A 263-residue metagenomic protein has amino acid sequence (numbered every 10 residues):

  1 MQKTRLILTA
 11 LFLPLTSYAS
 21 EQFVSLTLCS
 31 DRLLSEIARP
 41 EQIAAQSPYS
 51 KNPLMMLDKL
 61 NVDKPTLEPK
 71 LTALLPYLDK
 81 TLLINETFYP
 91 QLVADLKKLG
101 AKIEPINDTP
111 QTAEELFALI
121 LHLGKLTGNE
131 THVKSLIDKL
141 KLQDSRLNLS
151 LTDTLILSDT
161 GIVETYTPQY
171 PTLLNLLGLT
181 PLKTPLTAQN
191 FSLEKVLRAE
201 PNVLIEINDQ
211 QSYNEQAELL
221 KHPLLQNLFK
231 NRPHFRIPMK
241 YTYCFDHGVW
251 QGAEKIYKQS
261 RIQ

Functional and structural regions predicted by a protein language model:
Q2-A10: Sec-dependent signal peptide recognition, specifically the positively charged N-region followed immediately by
A10-A19: Hydrophobic h-region of N-terminal signal peptides that target proteins for export in Gram-negative bacteria
E21-I37, N129-G178: Basic- and aromatic-lined ligand-binding clefts that recognize polyanionic substrates
Q22-T87: A short, structured surface patch at a secondary-structure boundary
L26, E114-K125, K134, L147 (+1 more regions): Structured C-terminal subdomain patch of bacterial secreted/periplasmic proteins
Y49-N52, L60-N61, V163-Q189: Alpha-helical, coiled-coil/dimerization segments enriched in small aliphatic residues
K70-D79, K98-L99, S192-E200: Short helices/loops that flank or line small-molecule/ion binding pockets
I84-E86, P105-T112, L155-T165, P238: Short beta-strand->loop
